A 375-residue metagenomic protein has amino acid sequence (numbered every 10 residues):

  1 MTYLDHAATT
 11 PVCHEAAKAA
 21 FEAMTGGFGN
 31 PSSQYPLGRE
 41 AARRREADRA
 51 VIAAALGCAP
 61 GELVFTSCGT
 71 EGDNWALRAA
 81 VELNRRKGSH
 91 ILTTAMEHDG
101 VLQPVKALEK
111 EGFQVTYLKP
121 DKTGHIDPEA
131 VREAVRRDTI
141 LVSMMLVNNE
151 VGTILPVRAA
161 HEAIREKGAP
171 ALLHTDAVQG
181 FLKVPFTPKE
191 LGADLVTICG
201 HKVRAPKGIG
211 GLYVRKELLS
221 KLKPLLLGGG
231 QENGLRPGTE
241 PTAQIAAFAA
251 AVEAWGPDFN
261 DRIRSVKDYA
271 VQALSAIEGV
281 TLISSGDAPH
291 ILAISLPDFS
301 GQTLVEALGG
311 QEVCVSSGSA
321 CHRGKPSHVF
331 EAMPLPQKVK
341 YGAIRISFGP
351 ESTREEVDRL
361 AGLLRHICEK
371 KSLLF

Functional and structural regions predicted by a protein language model:
M1-F375: Pyridoxal 5′-phosphate
